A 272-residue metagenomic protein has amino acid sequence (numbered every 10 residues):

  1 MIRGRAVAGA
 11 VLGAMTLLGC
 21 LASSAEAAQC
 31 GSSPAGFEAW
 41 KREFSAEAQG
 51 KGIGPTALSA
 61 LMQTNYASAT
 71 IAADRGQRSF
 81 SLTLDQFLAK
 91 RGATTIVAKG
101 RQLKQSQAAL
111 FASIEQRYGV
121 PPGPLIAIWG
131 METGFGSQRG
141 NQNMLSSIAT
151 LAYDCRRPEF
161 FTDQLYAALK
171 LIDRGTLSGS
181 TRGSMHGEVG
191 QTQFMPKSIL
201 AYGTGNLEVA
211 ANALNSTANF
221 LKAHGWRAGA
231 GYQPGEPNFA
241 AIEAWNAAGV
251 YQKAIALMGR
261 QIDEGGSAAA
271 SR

Functional and structural regions predicted by a protein language model:
M1-G4: N-terminal secretory signal peptides that target proteins for export/translocation
G9-C20: Bacterial N-terminal signal peptides
A14, A48, A167-L169: Short linear motifs at secondary-structure transitions and domain/linker junctions
L21-A27: Sec/Tat signal peptide C-region and signal peptidase I cleavage site
A27-P34, G265-R272: Proline-rich, low-complexity linker regions of envelope-associated factors in Gram-negative bacteria
Q29-T64: N-terminal mature-domain "stem" immediately C-terminal to a signal peptide or N-terminal signal-anchor/transmembrane
I53-A270: Catalytic glycan-binding domains that act on GlcNAc-containing polysaccharides
